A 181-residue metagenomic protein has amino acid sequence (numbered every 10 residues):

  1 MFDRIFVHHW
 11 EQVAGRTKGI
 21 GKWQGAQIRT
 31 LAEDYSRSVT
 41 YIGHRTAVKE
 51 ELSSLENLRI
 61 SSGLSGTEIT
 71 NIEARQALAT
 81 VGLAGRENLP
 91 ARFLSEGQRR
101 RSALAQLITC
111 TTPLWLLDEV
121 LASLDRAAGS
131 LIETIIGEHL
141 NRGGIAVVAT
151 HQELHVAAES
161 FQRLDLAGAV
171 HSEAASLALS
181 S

Functional and structural regions predicted by a protein language model:
H9, I20-D34: ABC ATPase NBD Q-loop/coupling interface
R45, E50-S65, E73: Q-loop/switch helix immediately C-terminal to the Walker
E51, P90-G97: Conserved ABC ATPase signature
R59, N71-R86: Conserved ABC ATPase "signature" region
L83, L94-R101, R126: ABC ATPase nucleotide-binding domain "signature motif"
L104, G143: Hydrophobic anchor residue at the start of the ABC signature
W115-E119: Catalytic Walker B motif of ABC-type/P-loop ATPase nucleotide-binding domains
